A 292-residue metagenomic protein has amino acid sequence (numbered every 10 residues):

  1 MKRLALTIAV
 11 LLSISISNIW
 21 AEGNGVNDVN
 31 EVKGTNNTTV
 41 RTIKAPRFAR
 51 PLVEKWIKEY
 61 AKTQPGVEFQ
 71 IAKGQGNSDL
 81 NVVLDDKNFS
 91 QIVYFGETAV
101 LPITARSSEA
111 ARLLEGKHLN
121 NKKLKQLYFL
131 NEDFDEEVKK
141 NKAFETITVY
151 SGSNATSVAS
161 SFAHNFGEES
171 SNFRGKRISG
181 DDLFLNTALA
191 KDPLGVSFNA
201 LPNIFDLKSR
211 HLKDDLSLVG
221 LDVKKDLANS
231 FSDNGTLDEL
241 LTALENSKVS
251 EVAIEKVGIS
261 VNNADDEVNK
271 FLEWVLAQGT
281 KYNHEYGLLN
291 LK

Functional and structural regions predicted by a protein language model:
L4, N18-P65, A72, Q91 (+2 more regions): Exported/periplasmic ABC-transporter solute-binding proteins
T7-N18: Bacterial N-terminal signal peptides
I8, D85, L201: Residues that line or immediately flank small-molecule/substrate-binding pockets and catalytic motifs
P65-N77, D85: A short, well-structured beta->alpha microelement
N77-V100: Short beta-strand-centered segments that line the small-molecule binding cleft or hinge of alpha/beta clamshell
